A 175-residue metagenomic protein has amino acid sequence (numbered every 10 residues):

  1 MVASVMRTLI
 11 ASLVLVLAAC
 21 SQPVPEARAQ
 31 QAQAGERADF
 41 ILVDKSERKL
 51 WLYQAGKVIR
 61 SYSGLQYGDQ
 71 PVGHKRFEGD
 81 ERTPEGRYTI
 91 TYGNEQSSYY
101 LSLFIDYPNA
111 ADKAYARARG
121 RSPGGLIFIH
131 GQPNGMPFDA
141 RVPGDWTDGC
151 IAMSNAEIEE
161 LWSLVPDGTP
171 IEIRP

Functional and structural regions predicted by a protein language model:
M1-I10: Bacterial N-terminal signal peptides that target proteins for export
R7, S21-V24: Protein maturation boundaries and topogenic segments
A11-L15: Hydrophobic alpha-helical targeting segments used for export or membrane insertion
L17-A19: C-terminal motif of bacterial Sec signal peptides marking the signal peptidase cleavage site
V24, Q31, E36, R82-Y88 (+1 more regions): Exported/periplasmic cell-wall-interacting domains
R28-P71: A structural motif detector for short, solvent-exposed N-terminal "entry" segments of globular domains
L50-Y53, S61, V72-K75, S98-L101 (+1 more regions): Short, solvent-exposed loop/turn elements at domain surfaces
R60-T89: Electropositive
